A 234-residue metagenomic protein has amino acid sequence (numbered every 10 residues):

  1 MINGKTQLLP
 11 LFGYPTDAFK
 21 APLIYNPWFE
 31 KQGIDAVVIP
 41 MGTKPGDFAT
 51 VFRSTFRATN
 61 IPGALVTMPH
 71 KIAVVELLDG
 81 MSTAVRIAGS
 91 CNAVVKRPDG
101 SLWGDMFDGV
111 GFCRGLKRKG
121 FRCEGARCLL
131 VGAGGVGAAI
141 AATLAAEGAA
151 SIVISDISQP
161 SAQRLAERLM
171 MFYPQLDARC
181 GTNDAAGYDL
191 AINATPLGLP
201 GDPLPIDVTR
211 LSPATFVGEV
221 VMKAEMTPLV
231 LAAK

Functional and structural regions predicted by a protein language model:
I2-K119, A224: Phosphate/diphosphate ligand-binding glycine-rich loop within oxidoreductases
I2-N3, C123-E124, G148, I206-T215: Short, conserved loop/helix-junction motifs that constitute active-site signature segments in enzyme catalytic cores
Y14, A133-G134: Glycine-rich Rossmann-fold phosphate-binding loop(s) that bind the pyrophosphate of adenine dinucleotide cofactors
P69, N193-G198, V221-M222: Short glycine-/small-residue-rich Rossmann-like dinucleotide-binding loops
K96, G109, I206, T215-K234: Rossmann-fold NAD(P)-binding glycine/threonine-rich loop
G137-A138, M226: N-terminal Rossmann-fold NAD(P) dinucleotide-binding loop
E147-F172: NAD(P)-binding Rossmann-fold cofactor-contacting core
P174-Y188: Short acidic low-complexity segments
